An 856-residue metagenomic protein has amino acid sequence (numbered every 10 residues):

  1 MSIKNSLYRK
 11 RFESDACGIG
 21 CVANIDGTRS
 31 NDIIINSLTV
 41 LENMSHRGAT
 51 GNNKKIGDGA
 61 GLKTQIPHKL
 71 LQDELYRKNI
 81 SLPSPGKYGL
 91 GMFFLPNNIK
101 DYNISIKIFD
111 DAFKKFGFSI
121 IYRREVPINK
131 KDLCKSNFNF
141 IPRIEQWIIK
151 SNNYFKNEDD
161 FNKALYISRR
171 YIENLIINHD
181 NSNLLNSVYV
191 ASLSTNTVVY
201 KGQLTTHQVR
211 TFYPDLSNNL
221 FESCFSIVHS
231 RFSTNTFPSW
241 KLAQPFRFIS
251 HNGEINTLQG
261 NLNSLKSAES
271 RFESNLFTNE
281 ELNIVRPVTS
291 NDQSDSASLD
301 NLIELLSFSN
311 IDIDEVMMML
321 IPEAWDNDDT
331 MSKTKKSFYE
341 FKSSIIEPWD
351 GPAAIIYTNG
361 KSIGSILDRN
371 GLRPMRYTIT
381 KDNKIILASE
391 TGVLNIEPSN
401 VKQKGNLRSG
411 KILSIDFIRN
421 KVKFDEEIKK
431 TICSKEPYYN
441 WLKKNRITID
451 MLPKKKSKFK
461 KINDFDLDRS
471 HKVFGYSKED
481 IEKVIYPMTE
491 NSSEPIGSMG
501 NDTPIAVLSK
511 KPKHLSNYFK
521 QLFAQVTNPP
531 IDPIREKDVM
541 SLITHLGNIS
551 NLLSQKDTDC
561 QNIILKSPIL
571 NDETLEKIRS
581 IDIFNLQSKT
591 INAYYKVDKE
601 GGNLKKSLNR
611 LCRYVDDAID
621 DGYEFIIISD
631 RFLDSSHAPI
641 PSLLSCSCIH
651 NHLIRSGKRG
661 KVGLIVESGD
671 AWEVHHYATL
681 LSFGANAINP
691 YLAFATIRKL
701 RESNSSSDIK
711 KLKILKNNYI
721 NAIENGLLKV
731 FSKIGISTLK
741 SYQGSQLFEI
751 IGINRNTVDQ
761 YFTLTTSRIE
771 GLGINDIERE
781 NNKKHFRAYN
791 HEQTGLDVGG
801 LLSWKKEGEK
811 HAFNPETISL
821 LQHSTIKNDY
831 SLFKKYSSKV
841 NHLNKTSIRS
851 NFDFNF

Functional and structural regions predicted by a protein language model:
M1, I25-R29, N219-F221, F308-I313 (+6 more regions): Secondary-structure transition/capping motifs at alpha-helix termini and the adjoining loop/turn into the next element
M1-S550, K556-D557: Conserved short alpha-helical segments that host acidic/polar catalytic motifs at enzyme active sites
G57, L70, L306-A353, Y357 (+8 more regions): Flexible, glycine-rich loop/tail regions that form catalytic "lids" or insertion modules at the edges of active sites
E280-T289, L394-S399, K661-V666, A695-K716 (+1 more regions): Short beta-alpha connecting loops at secondary-structure transitions that line or flank enzyme active sites
L413, D630, L680, T738: Conserved, mostly hydrophobic/aromatic
I628-L644: Glycine-rich, proline-tolerant flexible connector loops at the mouths of alpha/beta enzymes
I640-V666, Y719-I723: Alpha-helix-loop-beta-strand connector modules within alpha/beta enzyme cores
D670-G684: Catalytic cores of alpha/beta
